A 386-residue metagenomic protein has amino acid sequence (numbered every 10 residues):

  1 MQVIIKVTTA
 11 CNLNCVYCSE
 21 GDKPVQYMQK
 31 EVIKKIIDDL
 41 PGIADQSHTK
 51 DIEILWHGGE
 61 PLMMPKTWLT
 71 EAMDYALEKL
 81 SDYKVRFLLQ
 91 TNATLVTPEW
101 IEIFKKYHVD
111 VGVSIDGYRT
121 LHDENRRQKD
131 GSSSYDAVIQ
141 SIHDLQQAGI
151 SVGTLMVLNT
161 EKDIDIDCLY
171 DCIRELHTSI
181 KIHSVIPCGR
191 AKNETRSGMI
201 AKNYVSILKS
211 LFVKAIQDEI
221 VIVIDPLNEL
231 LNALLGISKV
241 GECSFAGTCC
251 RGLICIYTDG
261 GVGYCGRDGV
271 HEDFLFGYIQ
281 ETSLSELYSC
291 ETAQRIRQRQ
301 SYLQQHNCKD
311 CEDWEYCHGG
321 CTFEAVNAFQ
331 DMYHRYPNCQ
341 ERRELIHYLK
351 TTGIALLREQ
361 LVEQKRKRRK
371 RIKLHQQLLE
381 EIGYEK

Functional and structural regions predicted by a protein language model:
Q2, K6, A10, E219 (+3 more regions): Flanking scaffold residues of small Cys/His-coordinated metal-binding clusters
Q2-I33: Canonical Radical SAM [4Fe-4S] cluster-binding loop centered on the CxxxCxxC motif and its immediate flanking residues
C11, C15-C18, G247, G260 (+5 more regions): Short cysteine clusters
Q29-I33, L69, Y135-V138, Y204 (+1 more regions): Amphipathic alpha-helical segments in well-structured domains
I37-L55, M64-P187, R196-M199: Radical SAM/AdoMet-radical enzyme domain recognition
G59-E60: Active-site neighborhood of divalent metal-dependent phosphoester/pyrophosphate hydrolases
Q128-D136, H143-C250, C255-D259, R267-I279: Radical SAM enzyme [4Fe-4S]-AdoMet core and its adjacent flexible, acidic and glycine-rich loops/tails across
V270-K386: Flexible mid-to-C-terminal extensions adjoining Fe-S/redox cofactors in radical SAM and related proteins
